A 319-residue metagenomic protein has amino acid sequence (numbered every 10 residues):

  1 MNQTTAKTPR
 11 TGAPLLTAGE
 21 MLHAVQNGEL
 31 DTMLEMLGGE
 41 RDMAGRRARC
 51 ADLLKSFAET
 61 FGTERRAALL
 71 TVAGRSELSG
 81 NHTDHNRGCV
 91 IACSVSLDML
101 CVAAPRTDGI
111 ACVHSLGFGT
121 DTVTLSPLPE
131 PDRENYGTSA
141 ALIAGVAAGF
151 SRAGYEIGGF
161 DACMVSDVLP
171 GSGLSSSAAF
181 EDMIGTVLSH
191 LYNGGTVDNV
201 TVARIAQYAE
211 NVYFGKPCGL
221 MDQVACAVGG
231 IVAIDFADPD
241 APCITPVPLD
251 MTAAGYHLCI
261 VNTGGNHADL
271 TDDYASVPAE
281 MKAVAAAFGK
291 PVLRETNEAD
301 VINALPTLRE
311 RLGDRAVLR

Functional and structural regions predicted by a protein language model:
M1-V72, L100-Y136, A233-R319: C-terminal nucleotide
A67, V90-C93, G215, L249-D250: Short Gly/Pro-enriched turn/cap motifs at secondary-structure boundaries
T71-R87, D167-D182: Glycine/serine-rich anion-binding loops at beta->alpha junctions that coordinate negatively charged ligand groups
G88-T107, V228: Structural signature of FAD isoalloxazine-binding scaffolds in flavoprotein oxidoreductases
C112-H114, G159-S166, T196-Y208: Beta-strand segments within the central parallel beta-sheet cores of soluble alpha/beta enzyme folds
E134-L169, E298: Helix-rich "cap/lid" substructures immediately adjacent to catalytic or cofactor-binding pockets
S172-I260: Fold-level recognition of mixed alpha/beta catalytic cores in primary-metabolism enzymes, strongest
